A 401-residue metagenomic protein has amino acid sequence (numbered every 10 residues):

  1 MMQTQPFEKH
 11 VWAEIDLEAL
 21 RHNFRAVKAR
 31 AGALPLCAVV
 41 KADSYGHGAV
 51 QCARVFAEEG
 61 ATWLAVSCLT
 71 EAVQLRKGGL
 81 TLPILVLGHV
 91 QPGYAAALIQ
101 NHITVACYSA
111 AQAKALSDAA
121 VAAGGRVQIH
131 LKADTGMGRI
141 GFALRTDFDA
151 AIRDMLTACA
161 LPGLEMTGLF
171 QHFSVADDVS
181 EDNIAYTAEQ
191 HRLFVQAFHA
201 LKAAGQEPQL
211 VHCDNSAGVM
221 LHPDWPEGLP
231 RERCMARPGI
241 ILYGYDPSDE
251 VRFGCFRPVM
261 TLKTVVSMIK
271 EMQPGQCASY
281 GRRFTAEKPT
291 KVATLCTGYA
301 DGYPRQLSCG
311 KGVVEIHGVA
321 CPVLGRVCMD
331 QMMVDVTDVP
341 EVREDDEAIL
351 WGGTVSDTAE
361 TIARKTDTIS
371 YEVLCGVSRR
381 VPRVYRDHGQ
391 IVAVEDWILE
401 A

Functional and structural regions predicted by a protein language model:
M1-T104, A110, D118, R126 (+2 more regions): A charged N-terminal "starter" segment
E8, A42-E59, K77, K114-A119 (+4 more regions): Active-site loop/helix belt of alpha/beta enzymes
L20, L75, L169, V266 (+1 more regions): Residue-level signal for inorganic ion chemistry
C37, Q128-H130, G168, P322: Hydrophobic "anchor" residues on beta-strands that sit immediately upstream of conserved functional sites
V40-A42, C68-L69, H89, Y108-A110 (+10 more regions): Fold-independent oxyanion-binding glycine-rich loops and adjacent beta-strand/coil segments at enzyme active sites
V86, V266, V323-L324: A structural signal for short, hydrophobic beta-strand segments that form beta-sheets in beta-rich/all-beta domains
E271-A401: C-terminal accessory subdomain/extension
